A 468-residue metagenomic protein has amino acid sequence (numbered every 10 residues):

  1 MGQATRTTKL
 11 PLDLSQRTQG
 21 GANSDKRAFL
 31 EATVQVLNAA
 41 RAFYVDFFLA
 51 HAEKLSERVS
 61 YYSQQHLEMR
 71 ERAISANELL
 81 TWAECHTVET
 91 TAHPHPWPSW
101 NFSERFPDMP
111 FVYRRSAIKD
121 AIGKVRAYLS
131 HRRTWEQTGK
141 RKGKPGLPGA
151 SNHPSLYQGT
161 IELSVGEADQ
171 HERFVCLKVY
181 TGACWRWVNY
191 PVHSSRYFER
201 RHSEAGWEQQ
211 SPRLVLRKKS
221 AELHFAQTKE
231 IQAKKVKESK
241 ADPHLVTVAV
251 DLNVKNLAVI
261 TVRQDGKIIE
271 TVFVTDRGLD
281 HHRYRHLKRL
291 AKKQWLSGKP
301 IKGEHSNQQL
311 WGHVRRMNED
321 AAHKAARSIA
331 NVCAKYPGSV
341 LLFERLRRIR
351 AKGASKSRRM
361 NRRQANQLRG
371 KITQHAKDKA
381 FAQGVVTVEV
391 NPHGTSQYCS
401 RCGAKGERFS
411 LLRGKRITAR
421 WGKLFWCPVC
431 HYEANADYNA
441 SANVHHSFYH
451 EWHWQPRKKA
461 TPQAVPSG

Functional and structural regions predicted by a protein language model:
M1-D120, R133, W295-E304, L310 (+1 more regions): Long, compositionally biased intrinsically disordered regions
A4-G21, C184-R196, V272-D276, G403: Generic detection of short hydrophobic beta-strand segments and adjacent strand-loop junctions
A4-R6, A221-G468: Positively charged, helix-rich recognition surfaces that bind polyanionic ligands
T7-K9, Q158-T160, E172-C176, S220-E222 (+1 more regions): Broad gene-expression machinery/nucleic-acid interaction feature
P11, S164, K178, R213-V215 (+3 more regions): Residues in well-ordered beta-strands of folded domains
E31, A92, V125, A330 (+1 more regions): Short glycine-/small-residue-rich flexible loop motifs, especially phosphate/cofactor-binding loops
R41, F48, V125, L129-R132 (+3 more regions): A generic secondary-structure signal for well-formed alpha-helical elements
R70-R217, V272, R362, N366: Acidic carboxylate diad motif detector
